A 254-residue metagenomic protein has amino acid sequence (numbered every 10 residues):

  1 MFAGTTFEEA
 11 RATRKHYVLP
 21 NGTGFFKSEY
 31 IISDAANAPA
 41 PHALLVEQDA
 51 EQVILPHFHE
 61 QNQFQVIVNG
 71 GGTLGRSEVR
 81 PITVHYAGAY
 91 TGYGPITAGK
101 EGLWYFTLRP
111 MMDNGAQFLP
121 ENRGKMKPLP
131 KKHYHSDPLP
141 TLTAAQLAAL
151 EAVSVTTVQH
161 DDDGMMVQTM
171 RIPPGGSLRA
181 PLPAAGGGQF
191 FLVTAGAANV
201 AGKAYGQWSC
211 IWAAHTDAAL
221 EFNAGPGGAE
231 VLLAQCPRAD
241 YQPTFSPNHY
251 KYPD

Functional and structural regions predicted by a protein language model:
M1-A38, A116-M166, D254: A short, N-terminal "cap"/entry segment at the start of jelly-roll beta-barrel domains of the cupin/DSBH fold
E9-T13, G22-H59, E78-P81, G88-T91 (+4 more regions): Conserved short histidine dyad/triad with adjacent acidic residue
E47-D49, H57-T73, R109-P110, P183-N199: Short, conserved beta-strand element in jelly-roll/cupin
E78-V79, A89-F118, G187, A204-G206 (+1 more regions): Ligand-binding loop in jelly-roll beta-barrel domains
D137-S177, F190, W212, E221 (+2 more regions): Fe(II)/2-oxoglutarate
